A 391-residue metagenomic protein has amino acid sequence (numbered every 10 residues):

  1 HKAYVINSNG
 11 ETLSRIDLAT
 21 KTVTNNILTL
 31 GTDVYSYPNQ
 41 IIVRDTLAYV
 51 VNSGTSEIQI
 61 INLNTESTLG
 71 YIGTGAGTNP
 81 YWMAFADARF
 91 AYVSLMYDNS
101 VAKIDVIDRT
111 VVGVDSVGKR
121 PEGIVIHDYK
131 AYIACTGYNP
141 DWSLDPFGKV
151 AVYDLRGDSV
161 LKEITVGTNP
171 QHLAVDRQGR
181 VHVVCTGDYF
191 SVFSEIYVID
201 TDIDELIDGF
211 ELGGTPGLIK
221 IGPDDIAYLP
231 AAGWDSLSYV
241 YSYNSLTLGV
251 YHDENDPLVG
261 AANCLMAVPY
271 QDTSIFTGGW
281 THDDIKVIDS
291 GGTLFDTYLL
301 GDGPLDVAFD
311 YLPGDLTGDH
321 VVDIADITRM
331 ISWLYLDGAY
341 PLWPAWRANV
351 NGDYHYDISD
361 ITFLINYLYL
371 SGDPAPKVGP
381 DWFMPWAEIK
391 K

Functional and structural regions predicted by a protein language model:
H1-Y311: Predominantly soluble domains enriched in secretory-pathway, periplasmic, or organellar proteins
Y311-K391: Cellulosome-associated attachment modules in secreted, modular CAZymes
